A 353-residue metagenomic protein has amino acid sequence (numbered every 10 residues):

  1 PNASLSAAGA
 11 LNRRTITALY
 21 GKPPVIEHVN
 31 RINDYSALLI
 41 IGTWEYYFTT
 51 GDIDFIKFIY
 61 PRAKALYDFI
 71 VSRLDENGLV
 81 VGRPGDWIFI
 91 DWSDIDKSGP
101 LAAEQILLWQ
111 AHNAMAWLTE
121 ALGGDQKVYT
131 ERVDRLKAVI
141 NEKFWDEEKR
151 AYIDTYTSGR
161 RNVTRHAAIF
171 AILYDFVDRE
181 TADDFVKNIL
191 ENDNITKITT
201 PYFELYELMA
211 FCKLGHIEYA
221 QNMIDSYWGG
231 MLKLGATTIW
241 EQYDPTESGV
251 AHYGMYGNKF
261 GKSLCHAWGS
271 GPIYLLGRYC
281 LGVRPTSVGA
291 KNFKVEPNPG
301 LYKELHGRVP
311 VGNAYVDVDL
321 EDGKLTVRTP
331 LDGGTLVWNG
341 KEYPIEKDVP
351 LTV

Functional and structural regions predicted by a protein language model:
P1-F89, K97-M115, T119: Aromatic-rich carbohydrate-recognition surfaces in CAZymes
A7, R13, A18, K57 (+11 more regions): Generic structural "secondary-structure junction" signal
N12, V71-I90, K97-G257, E346: Catalytic cores of carbohydrate-active enzymes
V29-N30, R160-V163, L264-A267: Short Gly/Pro-enriched turn/cap motifs at secondary-structure boundaries
Y35, H166, F203, W268-G271: A generic structural signal for residues located within well-ordered alpha-helices of large catalytic or ligand-binding
Y47, F211, C280: Active-site catalytic pocket residues across diverse enzymes, especially alpha/beta-hydrolases
F55-F58, D125, T199, S287: Short, surface-exposed helix-loop/turn micro-motifs enriched in polar/charged residues
E131, E218-V353: Non-catalytic C-terminal accessory modules of carbohydrate-active enzymes
